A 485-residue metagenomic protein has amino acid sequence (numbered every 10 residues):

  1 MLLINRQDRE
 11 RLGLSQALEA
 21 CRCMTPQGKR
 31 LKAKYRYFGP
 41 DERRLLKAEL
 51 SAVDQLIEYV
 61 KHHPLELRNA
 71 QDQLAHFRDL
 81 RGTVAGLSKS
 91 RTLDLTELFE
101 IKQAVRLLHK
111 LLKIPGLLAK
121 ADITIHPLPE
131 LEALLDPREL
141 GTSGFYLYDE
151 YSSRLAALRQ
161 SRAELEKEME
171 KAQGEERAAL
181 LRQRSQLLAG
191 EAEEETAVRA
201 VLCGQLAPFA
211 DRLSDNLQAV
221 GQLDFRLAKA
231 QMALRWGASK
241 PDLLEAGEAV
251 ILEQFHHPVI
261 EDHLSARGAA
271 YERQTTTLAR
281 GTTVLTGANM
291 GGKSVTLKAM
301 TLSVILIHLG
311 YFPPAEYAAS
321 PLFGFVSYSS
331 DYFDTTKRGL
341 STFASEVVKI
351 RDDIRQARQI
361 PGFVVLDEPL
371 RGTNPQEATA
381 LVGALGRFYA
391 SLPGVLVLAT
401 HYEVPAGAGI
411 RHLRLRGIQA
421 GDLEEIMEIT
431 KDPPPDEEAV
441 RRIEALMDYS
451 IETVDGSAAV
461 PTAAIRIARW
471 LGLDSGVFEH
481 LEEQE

Functional and structural regions predicted by a protein language model:
M1-Y151: Conserved amphipathic alpha-helical "coupling/scaffold" segments that transmit conformational changes between domains
L45, D72, E100, P208 (+2 more regions): Alpha-helical initiation/capping and key positions within long helical/coiled-coil segments
L50, D54-I57, K61, R81-S88 (+9 more regions): A structural signal for well-ordered alpha-helices, especially hydrophobic packing surfaces of coiled-coils
H62-H63, L202-A207, T283-G287: Glycine- and acidic
E97-I101, L234-L244, F478-E485: Conserved C-terminal helix/linker of AAA+ ATPases
L128-Q218, Q222: Extended, charged alpha-helical coiled-coil/arm scaffolds that mediate oligomerization and mechanical coupling in large
D215-E261: Charged, amphipathic alpha-helical linker segments immediately N-terminal to NTP-binding catalytic cores
A246-E485: ATPase nucleotide-binding head domains, primarily ABC-like/P-loop NTPase cores
